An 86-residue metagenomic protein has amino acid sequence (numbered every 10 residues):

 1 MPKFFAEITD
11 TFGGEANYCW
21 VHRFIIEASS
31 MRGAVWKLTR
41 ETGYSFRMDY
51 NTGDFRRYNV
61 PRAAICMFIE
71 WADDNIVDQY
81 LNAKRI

Functional and structural regions predicted by a protein language model:
M1, E27-M31, Y58: Intrinsic-disorder-associated interaction segments
M1-V21: Short aromatic-glycine-(Arg/Gly/Cys) micro-motifs in beta-strand/loop hairpins
F4-A6, I26, A34, L38 (+1 more regions): Hydrophobic beta-strand residues in large extracellular and virion-surface proteins
T9-T11, S29-M31, A63, A72-D74: Generic structural motif
N17-R32: A short, exposed loop/beta-hairpin motif centered on an aromatic-Gly-Thr core
V21-F24, T39-G43, K84-R85: Short intrinsically disordered coil segments
S29-G53: A short, charged, amphipathic alpha-helix used as a generic interaction element across diverse proteins
Y44-I86: Short, mixed-charge low-complexity intrinsically disordered segments
